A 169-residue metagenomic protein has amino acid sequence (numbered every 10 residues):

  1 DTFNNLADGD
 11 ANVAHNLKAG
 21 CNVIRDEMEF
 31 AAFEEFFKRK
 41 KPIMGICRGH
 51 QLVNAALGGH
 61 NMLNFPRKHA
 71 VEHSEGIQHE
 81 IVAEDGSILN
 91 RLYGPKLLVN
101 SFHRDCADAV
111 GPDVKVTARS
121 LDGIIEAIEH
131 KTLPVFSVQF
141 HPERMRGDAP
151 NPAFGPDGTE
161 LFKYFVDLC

Functional and structural regions predicted by a protein language model:
D1-A7: Short, solvent-exposed beta-strand-terminating loops
A7-R25: Glycine/small-residue-rich loop that forms an oxyanion/phosphate-binding "nest" at active or ligand-binding sites
C21-K41, P66-C169: Amide-donor transfer/coupling interface in amidating biosynthetic enzymes
G45, G49, N54, G58: Gly/Ala-rich beta-loop-alpha elbow adjacent to hydrolase catalytic centers
N61: Class I SAM-dependent methyltransferase SAM-binding "motif I" and its flanking Rossmann-like core
